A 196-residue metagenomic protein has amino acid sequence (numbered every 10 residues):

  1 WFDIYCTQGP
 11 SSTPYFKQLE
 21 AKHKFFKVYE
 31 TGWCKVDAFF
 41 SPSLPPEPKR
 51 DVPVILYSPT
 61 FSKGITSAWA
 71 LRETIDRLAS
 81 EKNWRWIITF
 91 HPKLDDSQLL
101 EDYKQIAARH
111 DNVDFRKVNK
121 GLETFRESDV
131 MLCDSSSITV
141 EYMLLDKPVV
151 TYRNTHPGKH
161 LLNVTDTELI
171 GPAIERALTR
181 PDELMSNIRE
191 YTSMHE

Functional and structural regions predicted by a protein language model:
W1-D37: Active-site-proximal region of nucleotide-activated glycan assembly enzymes, centered on histidine/acidic-rich loops
D3, P53, R126-D129: Conserved acidic residues
T7, C133-D134, V164: Short beta-strand scaffold positions
S11-S12, L94, S137-I138: Alpha-helix capping/helix-boundary segments
Y29, C34-K104, V164: Conserved catalytic-core segment of nucleotide-activated headgroup transferases in glycan assembly
L100-K117: Nucleotide-activated donor-binding/catalytic signature segment of Leloir-type glycosyltransferases, i.e., the conserved
V118-H160: A donor-sugar binding/catalytic signature common to diverse glycosyltransferases and related nucleotide-sugar
H160-E196: Leloir-type glycosyltransferase catalytic cores
